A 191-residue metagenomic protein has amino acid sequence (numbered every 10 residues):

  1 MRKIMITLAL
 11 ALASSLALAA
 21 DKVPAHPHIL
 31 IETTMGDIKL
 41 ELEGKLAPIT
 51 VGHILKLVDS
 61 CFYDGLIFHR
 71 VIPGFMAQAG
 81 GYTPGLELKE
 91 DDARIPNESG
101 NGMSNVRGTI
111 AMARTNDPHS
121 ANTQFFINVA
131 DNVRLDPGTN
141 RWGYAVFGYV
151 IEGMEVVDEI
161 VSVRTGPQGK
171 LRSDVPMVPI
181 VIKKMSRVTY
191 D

Functional and structural regions predicted by a protein language model:
M1-I4: Positively charged n-region of N-terminal signal peptides that target proteins for export
T7-S15: Bacterial N-terminal signal peptides
A17-D191: Cyclophilin-like peptidyl-prolyl cis-trans isomerases
